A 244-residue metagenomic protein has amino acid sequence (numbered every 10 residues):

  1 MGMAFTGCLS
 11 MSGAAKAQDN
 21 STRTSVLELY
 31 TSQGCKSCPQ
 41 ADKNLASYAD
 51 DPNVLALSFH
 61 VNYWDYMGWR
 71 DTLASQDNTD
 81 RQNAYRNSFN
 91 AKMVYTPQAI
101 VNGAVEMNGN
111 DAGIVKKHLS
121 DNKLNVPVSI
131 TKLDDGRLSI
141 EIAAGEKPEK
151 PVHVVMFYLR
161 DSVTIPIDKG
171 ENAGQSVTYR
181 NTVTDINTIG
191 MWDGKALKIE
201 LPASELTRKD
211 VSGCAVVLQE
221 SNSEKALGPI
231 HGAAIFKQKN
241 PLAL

Functional and structural regions predicted by a protein language model:
M1-S10: Bacterial N-terminal signal peptides
F5, A15-K16, L227, L244: Intrinsic disorder/low-complexity segments
T6, Q33-K36, S212: Secreted/extracellular small peptides and ectodomain modules produced from precursors
L9-G13, D51, L197: Hydrophobic transmembrane signal anchors and adjacent membrane-proximal interface regions, especially in viral
A15-M93: Active-site-proximal cofactor/substrate-binding loop regions of enzyme domains
H60, G103-A104: G-domain G4 guanine-recognition motif of GTPases
T72-V94, A104-L244: Short, conserved sequence motifs used for protein processing/export or organelle targeting and for catalysis
A99: Ligand-binding face of N-terminal immunoglobulin V-set domains in extracellular IgSF glycoproteins
